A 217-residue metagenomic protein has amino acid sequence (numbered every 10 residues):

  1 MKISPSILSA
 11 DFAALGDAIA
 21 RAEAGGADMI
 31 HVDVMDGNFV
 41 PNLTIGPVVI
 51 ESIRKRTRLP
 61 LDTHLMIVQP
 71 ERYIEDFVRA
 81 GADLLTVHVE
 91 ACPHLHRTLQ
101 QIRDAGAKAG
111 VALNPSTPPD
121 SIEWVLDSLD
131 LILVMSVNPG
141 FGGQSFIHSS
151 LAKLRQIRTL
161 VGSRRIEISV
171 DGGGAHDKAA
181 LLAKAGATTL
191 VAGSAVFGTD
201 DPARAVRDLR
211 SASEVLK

Functional and structural regions predicted by a protein language model:
M1-I3: Extreme N-terminal starter segment of soluble prokaryotic enzymes
S6-A10, M35-G37, M66-P70, E90-C92 (+4 more regions): Active-site beta-loop-alpha junctions enriched in small/polar residues
D11-A14, R56, P60, R72-D76 (+1 more regions): Conserved anion-binding
L15, A22, D33, F77 (+6 more regions): Conserved, mostly hydrophobic/aromatic
A24-M29, A82, L129, A187: A structural motif
M29-P47, V137-S145, S194: Glycine-rich, proline-tolerant flexible connector loops at the mouths of alpha/beta enzymes
N38-P70, I74, A179-V196: A short alpha/beta connector and helix-capping loop motif
I102, A183, F197-K217: C-terminal helical cap(s) of enzyme catalytic domains, especially alpha/beta-barrels
